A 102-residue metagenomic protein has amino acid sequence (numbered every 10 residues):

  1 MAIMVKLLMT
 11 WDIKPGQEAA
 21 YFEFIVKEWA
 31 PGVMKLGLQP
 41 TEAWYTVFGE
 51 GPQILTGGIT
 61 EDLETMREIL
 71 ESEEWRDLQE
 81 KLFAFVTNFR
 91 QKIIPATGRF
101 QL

Functional and structural regions predicted by a protein language model:
M1-I3: Short, Lys/Arg-enriched N-terminal segments with co-localized hydrophobic residues within the first ~10-30 amino acids
V5-W11, G57: Active-site-flanking beta-strand signature of metal-NTP-handling nucleotidyl enzymes and homologous cyclase-like
D12-F24: Short, surface-exposed ligand-recognition loops at beta-strand->loop->(often short) alpha-helix junctions that present
Q17, E64-M66, R99: Residue-level signal for secondary-structure boundary sites
E23-T41, I59-I94: An amphipathic, aromatic/His-enriched active-site/gating alpha helix that lines ligand/cofactor pockets
A43-T46: Short, solvent-exposed loop/turn elements at beta->coil junctions and helix N-caps that rim active or binding pockets
F48-P52: Short acidic/glycine-enriched loop/turn segments that link adjacent beta-strands
I94-L102: Short, low-order "capping/linker" segments at domain edges
